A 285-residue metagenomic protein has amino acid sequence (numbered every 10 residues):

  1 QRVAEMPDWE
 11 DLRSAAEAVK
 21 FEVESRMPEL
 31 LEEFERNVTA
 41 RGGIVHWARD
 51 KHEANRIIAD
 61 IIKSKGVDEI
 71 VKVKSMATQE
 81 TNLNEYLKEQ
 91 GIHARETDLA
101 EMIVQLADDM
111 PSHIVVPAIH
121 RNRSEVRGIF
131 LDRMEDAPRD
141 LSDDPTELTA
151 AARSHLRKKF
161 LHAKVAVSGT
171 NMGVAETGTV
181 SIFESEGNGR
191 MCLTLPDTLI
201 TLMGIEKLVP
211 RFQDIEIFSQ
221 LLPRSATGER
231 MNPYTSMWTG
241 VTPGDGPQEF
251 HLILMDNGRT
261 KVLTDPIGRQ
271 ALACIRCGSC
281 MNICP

Functional and structural regions predicted by a protein language model:
Q1-I267: The feature marks the mature, well-folded catalytic cores of soluble enzymes
T264-R276: Immediate flanking context of iron-sulfur cluster ligation sites
S279-P285: Iron-sulfur cluster-binding cysteine motifs and their immediate structural context in ferredoxin-like electron-transfer
